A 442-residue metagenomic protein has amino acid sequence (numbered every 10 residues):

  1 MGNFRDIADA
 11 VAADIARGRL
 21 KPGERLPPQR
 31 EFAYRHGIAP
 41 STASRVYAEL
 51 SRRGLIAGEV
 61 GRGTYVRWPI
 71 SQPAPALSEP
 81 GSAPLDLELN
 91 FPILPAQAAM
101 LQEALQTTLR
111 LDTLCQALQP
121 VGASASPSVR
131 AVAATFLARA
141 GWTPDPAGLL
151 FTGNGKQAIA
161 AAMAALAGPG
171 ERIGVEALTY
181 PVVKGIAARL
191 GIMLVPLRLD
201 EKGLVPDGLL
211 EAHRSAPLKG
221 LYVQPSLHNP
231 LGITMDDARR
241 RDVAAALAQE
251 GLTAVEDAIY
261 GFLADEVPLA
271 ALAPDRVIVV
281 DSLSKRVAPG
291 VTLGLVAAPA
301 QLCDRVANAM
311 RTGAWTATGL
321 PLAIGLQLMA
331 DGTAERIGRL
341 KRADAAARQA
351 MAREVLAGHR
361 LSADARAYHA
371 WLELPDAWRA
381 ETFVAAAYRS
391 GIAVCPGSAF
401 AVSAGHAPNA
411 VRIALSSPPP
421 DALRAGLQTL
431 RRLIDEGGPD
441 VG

Functional and structural regions predicted by a protein language model:
M1-L109, T113-L118, A131, R311-A317 (+11 more regions): N-terminal basic, amphipathic alpha-helical segments
I56, R172, M193, T253 (+1 more regions): Residue-level detector of anion-binding/catalytic polar loops
A57-G58, P144, V394-C395: Short beta-strand "wing" residues that participate in macromolecule-binding interfaces
G61, D145-P146, A363-H369: Short Gly/Ser/Thr- and Asp/Glu-enriched loop/turn motifs at secondary-structure junctions
Q116-E250, G261-R276, E436-D440: Conserved core of the PLP fold type I
I278-D364: PLP-dependent aminotransferase class I/II
